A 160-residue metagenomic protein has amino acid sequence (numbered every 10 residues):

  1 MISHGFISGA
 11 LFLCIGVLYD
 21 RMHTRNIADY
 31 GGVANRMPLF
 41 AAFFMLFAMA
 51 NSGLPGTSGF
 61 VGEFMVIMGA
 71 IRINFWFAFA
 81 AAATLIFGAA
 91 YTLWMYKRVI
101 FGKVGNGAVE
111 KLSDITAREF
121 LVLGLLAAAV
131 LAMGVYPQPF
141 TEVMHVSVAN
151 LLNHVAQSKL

Functional and structural regions predicted by a protein language model:
M1: Short alpha-helical catalytic segment bearing the HExxH-like zincin motif of zinc-dependent metalloproteases
H4: Conserved phosphate-interacting/catalytic interface
I7-G88, T92, A108-A129: Interfacial and helix-entry/exit segments of alpha-helical transmembrane bundles in multi-pass inner-membrane proteins
M37-L39, L93-L160: Cytoplasmic/organellar membrane-interface segments at the starts of transmembrane helices in multi-pass inner-membrane
